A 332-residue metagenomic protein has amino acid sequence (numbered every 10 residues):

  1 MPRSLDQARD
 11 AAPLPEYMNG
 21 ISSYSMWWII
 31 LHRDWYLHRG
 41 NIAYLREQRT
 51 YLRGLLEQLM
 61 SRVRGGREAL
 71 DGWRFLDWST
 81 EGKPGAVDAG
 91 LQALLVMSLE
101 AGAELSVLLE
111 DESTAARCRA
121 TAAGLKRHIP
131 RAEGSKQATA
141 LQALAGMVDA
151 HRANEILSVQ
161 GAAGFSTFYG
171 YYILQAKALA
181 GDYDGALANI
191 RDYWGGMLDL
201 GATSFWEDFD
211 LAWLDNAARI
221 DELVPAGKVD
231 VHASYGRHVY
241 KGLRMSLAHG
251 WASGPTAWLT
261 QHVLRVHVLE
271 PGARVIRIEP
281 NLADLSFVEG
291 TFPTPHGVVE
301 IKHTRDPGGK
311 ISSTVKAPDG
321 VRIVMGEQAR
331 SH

Functional and structural regions predicted by a protein language model:
M1-D6, Y17-N19, S23-I30, W35-A93 (+5 more regions): Active-site acid/base region of carbohydrate-active enzymes
P15-E16, R74-V87, E155-A162, Y169-Q175 (+1 more regions): Short beta-alpha connecting loops at secondary-structure transitions that line or flank enzyme active sites
H38, L105-L108, A145-V148, A176-L179 (+1 more regions): Alpha-helix C-terminal capping/termination sites
A120, A188-H332: Non-catalytic C-terminal accessory modules of carbohydrate-active enzymes
P130-A132, I156-F165, D192-D199: Solenoid-like repeat scaffolds
G134-T139, A143, R152-L157, G164-Y169: Long, ordered, helix-rich scaffold segments
E155-I156, L179-D182, N189-D192: A glycine- and small/hydrophobic-rich beta-loop-beta segment that serves as a flexible "lid/hinge" or phosphate-binding
